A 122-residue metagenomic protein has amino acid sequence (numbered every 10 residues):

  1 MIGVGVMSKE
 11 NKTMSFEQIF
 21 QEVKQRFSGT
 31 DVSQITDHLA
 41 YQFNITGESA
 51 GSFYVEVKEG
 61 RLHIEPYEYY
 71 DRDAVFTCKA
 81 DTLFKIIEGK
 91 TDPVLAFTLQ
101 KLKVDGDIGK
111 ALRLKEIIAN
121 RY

Functional and structural regions predicted by a protein language model:
I2-Y122: Feature captures hydrophobic
